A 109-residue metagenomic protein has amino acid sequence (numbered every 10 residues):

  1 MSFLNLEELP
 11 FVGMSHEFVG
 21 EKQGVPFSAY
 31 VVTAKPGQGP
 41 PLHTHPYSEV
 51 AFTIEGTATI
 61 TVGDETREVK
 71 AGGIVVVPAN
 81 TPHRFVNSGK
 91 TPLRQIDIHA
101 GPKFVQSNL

Functional and structural regions predicted by a protein language model:
L6-L42, I98: A short glycine-rich, His/Asp/Glu-containing loop-to-beta-strand
V19-E21, G39-H45, V86-S88, S107-N108: Short histidine-centered beta-strand/loop micro-motifs that create catalytic or ligand/metal-coordination sites
T33-K35, H45-I60: Short, conserved beta-strand element in jelly-roll/cupin
G39-P40, T59, V75, A79-R84: Histidine-centered metal-chelating micro-motifs
T57-T59, T66, P82, P92: Structural motif
E65-A79: Short acidic-glycine-tyrosine-enriched beta hairpin
A79-F104: Ligand-binding loop in jelly-roll beta-barrel domains
